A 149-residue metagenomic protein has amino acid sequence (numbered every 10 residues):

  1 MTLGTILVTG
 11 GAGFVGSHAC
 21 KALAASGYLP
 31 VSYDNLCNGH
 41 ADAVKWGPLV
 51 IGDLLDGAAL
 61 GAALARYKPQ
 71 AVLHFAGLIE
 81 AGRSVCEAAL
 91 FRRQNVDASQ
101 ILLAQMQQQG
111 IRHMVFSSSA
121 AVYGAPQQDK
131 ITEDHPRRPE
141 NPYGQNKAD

Functional and structural regions predicted by a protein language model:
M1-D149: N-terminal Rossmann-like NAD(P)+-binding domain of SDR-like oxidoreductases, especially those catalyzing
